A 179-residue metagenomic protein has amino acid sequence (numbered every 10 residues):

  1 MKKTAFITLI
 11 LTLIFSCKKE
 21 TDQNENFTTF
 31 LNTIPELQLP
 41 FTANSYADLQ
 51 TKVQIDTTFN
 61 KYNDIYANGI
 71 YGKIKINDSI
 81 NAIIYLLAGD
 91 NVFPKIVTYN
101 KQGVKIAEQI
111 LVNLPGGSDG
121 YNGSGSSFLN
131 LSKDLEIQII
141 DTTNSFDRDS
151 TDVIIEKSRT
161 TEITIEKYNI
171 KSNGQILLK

Functional and structural regions predicted by a protein language model:
M1-T4, K19: Positively charged n-region of N-terminal signal peptides that target proteins for export
T4-I14: Sec-dependent N-terminal signal peptides
C17-K75, L178: Terminal domain-start segments
A47-N63, T98-L111, K167-L177: Surface-exposed loop/turn elements that mediate protein-protein interactions on large endomembrane-trafficking
I70-N77, S127-K133: Structural signature of eukaryotic scaffold interfaces centered on beta-propeller domains
S79-A88, D134-T142: Short beta-strand elements that form the blades of beta-propeller/WD-repeat-like and other beta-sheet-rich scaffold
L87-V92, S118-N122: His-enriched metal-coordination microenvironments in redox/metal-binding proteins
Q109-I170: Short aromatic loop motif centered on NTY/YTY
